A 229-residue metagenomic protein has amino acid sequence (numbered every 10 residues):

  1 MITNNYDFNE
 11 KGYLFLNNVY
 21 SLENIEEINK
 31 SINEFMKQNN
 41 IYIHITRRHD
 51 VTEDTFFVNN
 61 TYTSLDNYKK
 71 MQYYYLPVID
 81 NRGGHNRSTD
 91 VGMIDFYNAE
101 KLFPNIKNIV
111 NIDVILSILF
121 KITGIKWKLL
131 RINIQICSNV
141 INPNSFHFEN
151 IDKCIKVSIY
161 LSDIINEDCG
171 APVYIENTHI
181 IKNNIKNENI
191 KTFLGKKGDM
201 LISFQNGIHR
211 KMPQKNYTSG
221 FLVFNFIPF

Functional and structural regions predicted by a protein language model:
I2-N9, N17-N144: Non-heme Fe(II)-dependent double-stranded beta-helix
F15-N18, K128-R131, K156, Y174 (+1 more regions): A structural signal for short, well-ordered beta-strand segments and their strand-loop junctions that often border
Y20-L22, I136-N139, I151, I164-N166 (+3 more regions): Short, solvent-exposed loop/turn segments at secondary-structure junctions
L102, L130, K153, D168-G170 (+2 more regions): Residues that flank catalytic or metal-binding motifs in active/ligand-binding sites
S117, N139-L194, M200: Catalytic core of non-heme Fe(II) oxygenases with the double-stranded beta-helix
R131-I134, V157-I159, L222-F226: A structural signal for short, well-ordered beta-strand segments
I180-F229: Catalytic core of Fe(II)/2-oxoglutarate
